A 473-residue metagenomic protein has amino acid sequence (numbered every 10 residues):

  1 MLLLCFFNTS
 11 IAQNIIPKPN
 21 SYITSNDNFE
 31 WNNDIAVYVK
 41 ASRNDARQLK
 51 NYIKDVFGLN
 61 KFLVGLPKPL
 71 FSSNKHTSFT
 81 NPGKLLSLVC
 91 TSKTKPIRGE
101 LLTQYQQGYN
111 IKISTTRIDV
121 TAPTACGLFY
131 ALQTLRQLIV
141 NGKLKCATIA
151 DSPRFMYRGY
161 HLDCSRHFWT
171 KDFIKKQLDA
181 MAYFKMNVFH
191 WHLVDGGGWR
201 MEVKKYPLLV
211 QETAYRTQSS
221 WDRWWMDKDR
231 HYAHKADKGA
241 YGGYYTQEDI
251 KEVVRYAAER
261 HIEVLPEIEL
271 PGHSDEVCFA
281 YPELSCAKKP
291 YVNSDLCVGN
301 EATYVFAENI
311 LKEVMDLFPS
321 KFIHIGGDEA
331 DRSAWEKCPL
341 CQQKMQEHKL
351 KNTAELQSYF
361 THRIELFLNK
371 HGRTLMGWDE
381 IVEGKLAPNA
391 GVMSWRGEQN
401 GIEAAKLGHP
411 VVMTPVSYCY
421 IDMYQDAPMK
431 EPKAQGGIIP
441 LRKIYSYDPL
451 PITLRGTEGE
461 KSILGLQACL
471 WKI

Functional and structural regions predicted by a protein language model:
M1-N14: Bacterial Sec-dependent N-terminal signal peptides
A12-Y157: Contiguous, structured surface segment used for ligand recognition
E30, F79-P82, K112, P153-R154 (+4 more regions): Extracellular/periplasmic catalytic domains that process cell-envelope and extracellular macromolecules
D45-A46, F168-T170, G196-E202, P271-V277 (+6 more regions): Flexible loop/turn segments at secondary-structure boundaries
K68-F71, I268, G377-E383: Acidic carboxylate-rich catalytic motifs and surrounding loops in phosphoryl-/glycosyl-chemistry enzymes
I97-V305, I310-F322, R363, F367 (+2 more regions): Feature activates predominantly on carbohydrate-active enzymes
V277-A390, W395-L407: Active-site neighborhood of glycoside hydrolase catalytic domains
L375-E380, K385-A390, R396-I473: Flexible, acidic glycine-rich loops studded with aromatic residues
